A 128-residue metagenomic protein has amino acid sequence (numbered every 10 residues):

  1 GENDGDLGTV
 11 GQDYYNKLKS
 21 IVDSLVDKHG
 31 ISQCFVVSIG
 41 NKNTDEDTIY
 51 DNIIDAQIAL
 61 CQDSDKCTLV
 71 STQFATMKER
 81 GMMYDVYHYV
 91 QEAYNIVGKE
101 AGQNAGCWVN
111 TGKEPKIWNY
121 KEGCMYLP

Functional and structural regions predicted by a protein language model:
G1-P128: Cell-envelope and extracellular/periplasmic
